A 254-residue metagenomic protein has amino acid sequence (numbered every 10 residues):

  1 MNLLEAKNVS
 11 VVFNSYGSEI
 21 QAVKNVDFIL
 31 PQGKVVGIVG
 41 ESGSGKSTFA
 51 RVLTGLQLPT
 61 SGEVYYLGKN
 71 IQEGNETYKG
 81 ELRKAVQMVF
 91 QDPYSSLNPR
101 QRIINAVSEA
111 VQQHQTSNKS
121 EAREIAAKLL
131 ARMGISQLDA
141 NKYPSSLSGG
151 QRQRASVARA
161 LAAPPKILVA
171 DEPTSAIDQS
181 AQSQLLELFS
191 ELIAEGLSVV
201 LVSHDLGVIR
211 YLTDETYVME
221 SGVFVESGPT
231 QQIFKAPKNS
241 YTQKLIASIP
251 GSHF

Functional and structural regions predicted by a protein language model:
T54: Helix-to-loop junction immediately C-terminal to a conserved catalytic motif
G62-E73: Conserved ABC transporter NBD signature motif
I71-Q87, N105, Q113, I233-P237: ABC ATPase NBD coupling module
E121-L138, I246-A247: Conserved ABC ATPase "signature" region
Y143-L147, Q151: Conserved ABC ATPase signature
P164: Conserved catalytic motifs of ABC-family nucleotide-binding domains
I209-Y211: A short, surface-exposed alpha-helical micro-motif characterized by mixed small hydrophobic and charged/polar residues
